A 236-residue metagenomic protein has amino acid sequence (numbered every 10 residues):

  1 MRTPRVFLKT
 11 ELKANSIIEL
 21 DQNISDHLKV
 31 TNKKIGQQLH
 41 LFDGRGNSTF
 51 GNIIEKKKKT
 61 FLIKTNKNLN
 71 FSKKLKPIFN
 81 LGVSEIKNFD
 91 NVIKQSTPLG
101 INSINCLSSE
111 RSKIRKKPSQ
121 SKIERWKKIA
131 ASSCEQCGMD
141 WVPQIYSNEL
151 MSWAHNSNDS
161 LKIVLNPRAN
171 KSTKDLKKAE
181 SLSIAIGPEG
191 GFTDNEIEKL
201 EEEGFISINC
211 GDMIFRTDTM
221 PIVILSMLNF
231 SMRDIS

Functional and structural regions predicted by a protein language model:
M1-F71: N-terminal positively charged helical leader segments and presequences
M1-N15, N156-N158, D175-E180, E202 (+1 more regions): Short, Lys/Arg-enriched, disordered terminal segments
T10, G44, E85, N148 (+2 more regions): Fold-independent oxyanion-binding glycine-rich loops and adjacent beta-strand/coil segments at enzyme active sites
I17-E19, K74-I78, S181-S183, E202-C210: Glycine/charged-rich beta-loop-alpha catalytic/anionic-binding loops adjacent to active sites
S72-L161: RNA substrate-binding interface of SAM-dependent RNA methyltransferases
S160-I197, F205-I208: Active-site/ligand-binding-proximal alpha/beta "capping" segment
D194-S236: Structured adenosyl-cofactor binding patch, chiefly the S-adenosyl-L-methionine
